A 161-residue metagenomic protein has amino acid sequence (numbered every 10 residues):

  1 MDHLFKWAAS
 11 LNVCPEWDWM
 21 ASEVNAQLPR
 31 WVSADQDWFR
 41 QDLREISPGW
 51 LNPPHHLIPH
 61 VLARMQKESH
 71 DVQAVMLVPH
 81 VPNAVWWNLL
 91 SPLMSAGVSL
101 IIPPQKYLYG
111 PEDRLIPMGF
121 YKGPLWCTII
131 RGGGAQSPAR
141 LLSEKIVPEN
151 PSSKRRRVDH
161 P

Functional and structural regions predicted by a protein language model:
M1-L51, H55-P161: Class I S-adenosyl-L-methionine
